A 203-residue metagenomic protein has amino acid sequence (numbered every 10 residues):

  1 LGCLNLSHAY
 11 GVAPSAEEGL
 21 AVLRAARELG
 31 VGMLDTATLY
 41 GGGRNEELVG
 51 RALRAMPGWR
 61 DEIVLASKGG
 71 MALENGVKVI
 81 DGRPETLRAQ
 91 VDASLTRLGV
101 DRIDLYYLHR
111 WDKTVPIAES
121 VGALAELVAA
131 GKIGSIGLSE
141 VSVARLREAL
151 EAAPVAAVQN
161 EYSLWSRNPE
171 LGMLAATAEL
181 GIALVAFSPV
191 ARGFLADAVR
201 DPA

Functional and structural regions predicted by a protein language model:
L1, G19, A26, L34 (+9 more regions): Conserved, mostly hydrophobic/aromatic
L1-V64: N-terminal binding-site loop/beta-alpha segment at the start of enzyme catalytic domains that lines or forms
N5-E17, L73-R88, H109-V115: Active-site mouth loops of central-metabolism enzymes
A13-A26, I80-L98, E119, S142-E148: Short, acidic/polar
A25, L29, R97-L98, G131 (+1 more regions): Structural motif
D61-E74: A short, structured active-site edge motif that brings together acidic residues
L95-K113: Active-site groove signature of glycoside hydrolases
W111-A203: Beta/alpha (TIM)-barrel catalytic core signal, keyed to glycine-rich beta->alpha loops juxtaposed to Asp/Glu that bind
